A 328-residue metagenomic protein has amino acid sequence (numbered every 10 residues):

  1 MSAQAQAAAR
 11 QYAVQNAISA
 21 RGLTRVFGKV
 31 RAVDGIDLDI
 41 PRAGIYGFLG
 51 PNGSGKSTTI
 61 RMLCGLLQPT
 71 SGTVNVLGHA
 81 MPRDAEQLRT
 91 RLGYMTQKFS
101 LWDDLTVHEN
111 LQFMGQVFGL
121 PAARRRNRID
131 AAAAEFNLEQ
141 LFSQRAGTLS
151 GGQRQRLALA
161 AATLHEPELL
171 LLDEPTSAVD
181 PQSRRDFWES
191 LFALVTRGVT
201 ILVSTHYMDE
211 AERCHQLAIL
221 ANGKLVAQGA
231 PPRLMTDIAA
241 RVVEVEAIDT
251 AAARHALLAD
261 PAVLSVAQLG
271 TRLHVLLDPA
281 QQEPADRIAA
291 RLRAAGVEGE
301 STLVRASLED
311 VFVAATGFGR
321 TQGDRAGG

Functional and structural regions predicted by a protein language model:
G72-R83, Q87-L88: Conserved ABC transporter NBD signature motif
D104, R145-L149: Conserved ABC ATPase signature
Q112, Q116, A123-L141: Conserved ABC ATPase "signature" region
E166: Conserved catalytic motifs of ABC-family nucleotide-binding domains
L170-D173: Catalytic Walker B motif of ABC-type/P-loop ATPase nucleotide-binding domains
Q228-G229: ABC ATPase "signature
